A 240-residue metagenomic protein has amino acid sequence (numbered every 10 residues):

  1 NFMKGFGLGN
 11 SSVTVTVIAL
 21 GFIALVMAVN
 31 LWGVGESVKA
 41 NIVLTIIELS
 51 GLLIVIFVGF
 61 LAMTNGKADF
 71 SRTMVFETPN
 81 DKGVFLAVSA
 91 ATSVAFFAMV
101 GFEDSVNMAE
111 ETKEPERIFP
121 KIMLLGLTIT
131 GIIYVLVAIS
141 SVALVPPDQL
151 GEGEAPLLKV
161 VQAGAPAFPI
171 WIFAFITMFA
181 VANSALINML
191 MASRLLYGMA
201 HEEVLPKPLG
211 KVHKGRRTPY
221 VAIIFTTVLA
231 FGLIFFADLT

Functional and structural regions predicted by a protein language model:
N1-I23, A28-L31, T177-G198, D238-T240: Hydrophobic transmembrane alpha-helices that form the core helical bundles of multi-pass secondary transporters
F6-T14, V43-F175: Helix-loop-helix junctions that connect adjacent transmembrane segments in multi-pass membrane transporters
S12-L20, K113-Y134, G151, A167-I170 (+1 more regions): Loop-to-transmembrane helix boundary motifs in multi-pass membrane proteins
I18-F22, D81-A95, Q162-L186, P219-F231 (+1 more regions): Select transmembrane alpha-helical segments in multipass membrane proteins
G21-I47, E110-E111, F235-T240: Membrane-water interface regions at transmembrane-helix termini and the short interhelical loops of multi-pass membrane
A24-A28, I56, A138-S140, M178 (+1 more regions): Alpha-helical transmembrane segments of multipass membrane proteins
G35-V38, E103-E110, A143, M189-M199 (+2 more regions): Short helix-terminus and kink motifs of transmembrane alpha helices, predominantly at the cytoplasmic interface
A40, G126, F179-A182, R216: Loop-to-transmembrane-helix entry motif
